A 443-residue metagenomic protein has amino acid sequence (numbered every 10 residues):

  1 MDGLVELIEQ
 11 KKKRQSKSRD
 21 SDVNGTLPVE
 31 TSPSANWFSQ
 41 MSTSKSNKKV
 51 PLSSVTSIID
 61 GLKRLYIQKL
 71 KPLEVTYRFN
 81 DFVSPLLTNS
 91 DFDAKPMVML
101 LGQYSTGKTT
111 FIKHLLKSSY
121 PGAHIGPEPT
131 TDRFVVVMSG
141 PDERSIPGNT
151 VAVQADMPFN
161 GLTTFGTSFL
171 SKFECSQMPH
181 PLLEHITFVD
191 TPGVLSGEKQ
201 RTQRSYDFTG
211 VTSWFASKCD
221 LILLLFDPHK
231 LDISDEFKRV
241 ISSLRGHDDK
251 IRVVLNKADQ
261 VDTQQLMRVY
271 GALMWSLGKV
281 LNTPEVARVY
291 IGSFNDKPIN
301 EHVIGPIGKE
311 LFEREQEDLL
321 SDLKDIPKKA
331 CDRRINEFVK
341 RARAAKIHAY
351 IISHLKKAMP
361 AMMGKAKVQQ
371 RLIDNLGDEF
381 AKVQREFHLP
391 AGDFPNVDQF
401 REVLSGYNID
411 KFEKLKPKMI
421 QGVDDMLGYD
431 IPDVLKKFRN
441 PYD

Functional and structural regions predicted by a protein language model:
D2, S145-G148, S196-E198, D232-S234 (+3 more regions): Switch/connector loops and helix/strand junctions flanking conserved nucleotide-binding motifs in nucleotide-processing
D2-K11, N24-F188, S196: Conserved G1/Walker A P-loop phosphate-binding module
K12-S21: Short linear motifs centered on serine/threonine within intrinsically disordered regions that correspond to eukaryotic
S54, I58, L62, G107-K108 (+7 more regions): Alpha-helical interaction elements in eukaryotic regulators
I67, K71, R78, Q103-T106 (+15 more regions): Short amphipathic alpha-helices and their capping/turn residues within compact interaction modules
R78, I112-K117, P127-E128, N149-A152 (+5 more regions): Short coil/turn segments at secondary-structure boundaries
G161-L195, T202-E285: Conserved C-terminal guanine-recognition region of P-loop GTPase G domains, centered on the G4
A258-D259, Q264-Y442: C-terminal end of P-loop GTPase domains and the immediately downstream helical coupling element
